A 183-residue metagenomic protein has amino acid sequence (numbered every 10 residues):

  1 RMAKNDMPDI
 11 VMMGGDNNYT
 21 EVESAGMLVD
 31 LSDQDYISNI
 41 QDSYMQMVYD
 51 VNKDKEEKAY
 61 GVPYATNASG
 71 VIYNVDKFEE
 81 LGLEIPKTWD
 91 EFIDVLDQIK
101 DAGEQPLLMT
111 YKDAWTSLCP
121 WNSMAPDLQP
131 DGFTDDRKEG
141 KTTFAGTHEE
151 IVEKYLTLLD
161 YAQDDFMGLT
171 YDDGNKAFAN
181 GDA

Functional and structural regions predicted by a protein language model:
R1-M7, A25, K77-F78, D94-A102 (+1 more regions): Short helices/loops that flank or line small-molecule/ion binding pockets
R1-Y19: Early extracytoplasmic/lumenal segment of secretory-pathway proteins
M12, I85-W89, Q163-Y171: Short beta-strand-to-loop elements that line the ligand-binding cleft of bilobed periplasmic-binding protein-like
G14-S69, I93, C119-A125, T147: Hinge/lid segment of periplasmic solute-binding proteins
N18-T20, E153-A183: Extracytoplasmic/periplasmic substrate-binding proteins
E56-Y64, S69, I93-G140: Extracytoplasmic/periplasmic solute-binding protein
D76-P86, D160-Y161: Aromatic-glycine-rich donor-binding/catalytic loop that engages nucleotide-sugar donors across glycosyltransferases
L96-Q98, K138-G168: Glycine-centered hinge/linker elements that transmit conformational signals in sensory and ligand-binding systems
